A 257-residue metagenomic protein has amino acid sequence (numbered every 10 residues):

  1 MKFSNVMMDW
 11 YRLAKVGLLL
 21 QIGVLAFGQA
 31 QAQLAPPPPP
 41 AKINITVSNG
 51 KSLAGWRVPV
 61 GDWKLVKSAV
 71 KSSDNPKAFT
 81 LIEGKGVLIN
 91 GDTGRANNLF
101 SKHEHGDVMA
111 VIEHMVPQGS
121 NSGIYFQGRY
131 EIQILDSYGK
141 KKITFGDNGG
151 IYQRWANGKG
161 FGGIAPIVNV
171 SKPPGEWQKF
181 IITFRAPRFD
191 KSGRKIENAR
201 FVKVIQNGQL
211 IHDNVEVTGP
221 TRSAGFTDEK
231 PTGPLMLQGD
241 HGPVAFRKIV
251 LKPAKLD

Functional and structural regions predicted by a protein language model:
M1-R12: N-terminal secretory signal peptides that target proteins for export/translocation
K15-A26: Bacterial N-terminal signal peptides
A30-D257: Carbohydrate-interacting regions of secretory-pathway proteins
